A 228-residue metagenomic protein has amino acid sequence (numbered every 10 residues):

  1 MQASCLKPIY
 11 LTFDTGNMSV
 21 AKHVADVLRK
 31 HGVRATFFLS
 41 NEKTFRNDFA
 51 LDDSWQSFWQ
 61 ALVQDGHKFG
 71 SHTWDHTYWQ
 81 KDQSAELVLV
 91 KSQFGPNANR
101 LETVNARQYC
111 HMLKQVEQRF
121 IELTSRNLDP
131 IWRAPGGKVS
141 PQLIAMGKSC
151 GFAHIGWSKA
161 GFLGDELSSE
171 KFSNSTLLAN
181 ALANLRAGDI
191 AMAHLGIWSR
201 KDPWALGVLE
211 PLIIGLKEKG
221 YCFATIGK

Functional and structural regions predicted by a protein language model:
M1-L89, F94-N97, V104, M112-P130 (+1 more regions): Active-site beta->alpha N-cap acidic-glycine motif
F13-G16, F38-E42, H72-H76, A134-G137 (+3 more regions): Active-site-proximal beta-strand/loop segments in catalytic clefts of secreted hydrolases
V20-K22, F45-D48, T77-D82, V139-L143 (+2 more regions): Extracytoplasmic/secreted cell-surface and envelope-processing proteins
K22, D26, Q60, R107 (+7 more regions): Solvent-exposed, polar/charged alpha-helical surfaces in well-ordered, non-transmembrane soluble domains, broadly
L51-S57, S173-L177, A205-L209: Charged helix-capping and loop-helix junction motifs
L123-G147: Basic- and aromatic-lined ligand-binding clefts that recognize polyanionic substrates
K138-L182, Y221-K228: His/Asp/Glu-enriched short active-site or ligand-binding loop at hydrolase and phosphoryl-transfer sites
L178-G227: Catalytic grooves of carbohydrate-active enzymes
